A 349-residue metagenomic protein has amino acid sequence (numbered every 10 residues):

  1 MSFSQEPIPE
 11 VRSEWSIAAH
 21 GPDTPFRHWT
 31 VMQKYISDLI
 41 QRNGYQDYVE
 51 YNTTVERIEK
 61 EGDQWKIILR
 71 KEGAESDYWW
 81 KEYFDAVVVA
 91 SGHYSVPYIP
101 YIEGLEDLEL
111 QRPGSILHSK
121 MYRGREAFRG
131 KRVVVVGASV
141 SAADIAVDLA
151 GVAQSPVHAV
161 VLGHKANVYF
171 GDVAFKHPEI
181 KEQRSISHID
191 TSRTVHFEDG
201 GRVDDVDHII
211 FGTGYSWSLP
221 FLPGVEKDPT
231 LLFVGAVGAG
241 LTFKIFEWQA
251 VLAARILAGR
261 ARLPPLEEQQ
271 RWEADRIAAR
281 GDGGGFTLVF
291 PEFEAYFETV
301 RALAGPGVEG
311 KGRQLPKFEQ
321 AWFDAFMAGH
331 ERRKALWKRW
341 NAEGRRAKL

Functional and structural regions predicted by a protein language model:
M1, I102-E109, S218-L231, G240 (+1 more regions): FAD-binding beta-loop-beta segment adjacent to the flavin cofactor pocket
M1-D38, G62, G224, L231-L232 (+3 more regions): Glycine-rich active-site loop/strand segments that organize a redox cofactor
F3, K131-A138, G224-L241, V251: Short FAD-binding loop at a beta-strand-to-alpha-helix junction that anchors the flavin cofactor in diverse
E14-A86, S91: Feature captures the FAD/FMN-dependent oxidoreductase FAD-binding
H28, M32, D63, A86-L149 (+1 more regions): Glycine-rich dinucleotide-binding loop and its adjacent helix/turn
Y51-K66, R70-E72, Y101, M121-Y122 (+2 more regions): A conserved short coil-to-beta-strand element within the FAD-binding core of flavoproteins
V55, W79-S95, V133-V136, D205-G214: Short hydrophobic core segments
T230-L349: C-terminal, flexible cofactor-proximal segment of oxidoreductases
